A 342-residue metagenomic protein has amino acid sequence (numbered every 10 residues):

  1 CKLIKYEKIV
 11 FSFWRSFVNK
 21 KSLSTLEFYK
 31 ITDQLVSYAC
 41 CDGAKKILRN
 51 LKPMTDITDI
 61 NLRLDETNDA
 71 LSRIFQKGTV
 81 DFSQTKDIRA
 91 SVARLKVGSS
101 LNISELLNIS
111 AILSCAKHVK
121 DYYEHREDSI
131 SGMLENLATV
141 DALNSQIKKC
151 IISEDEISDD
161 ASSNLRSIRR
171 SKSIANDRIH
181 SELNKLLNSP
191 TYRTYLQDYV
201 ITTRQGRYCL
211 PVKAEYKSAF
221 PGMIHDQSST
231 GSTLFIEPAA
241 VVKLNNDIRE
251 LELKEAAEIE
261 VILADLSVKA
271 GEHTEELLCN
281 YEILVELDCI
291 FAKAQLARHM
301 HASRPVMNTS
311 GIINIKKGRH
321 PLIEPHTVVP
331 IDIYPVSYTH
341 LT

Functional and structural regions predicted by a protein language model:
C1-F17: Short, Lys/Arg-enriched N-terminal segments with co-localized hydrophobic residues within the first ~10-30 amino acids
F13-T79, L95-S100, S104, L113 (+3 more regions): Alpha-helical coupling/stalk and coiled-coil linker elements that connect catalytic or binding modules and transmit
D81-Q84: Short, well-ordered alpha-helical segments that carry or flank key catalytic/ligand-binding motifs at enzyme/regulatory
T139-A142: Extended, EK/Q-rich alpha-helical coiled-coil segments that serve as long dimerization/scaffolding arms in large
